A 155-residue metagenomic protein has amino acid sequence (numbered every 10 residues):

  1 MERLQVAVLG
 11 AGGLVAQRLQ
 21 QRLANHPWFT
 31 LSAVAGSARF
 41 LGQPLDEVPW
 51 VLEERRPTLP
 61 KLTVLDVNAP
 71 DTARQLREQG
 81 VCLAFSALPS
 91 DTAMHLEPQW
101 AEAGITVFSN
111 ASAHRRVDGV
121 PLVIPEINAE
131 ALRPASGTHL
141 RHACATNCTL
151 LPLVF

Functional and structural regions predicted by a protein language model:
M1-F155: N-terminal Rossmann-like NAD(P) cofactor-binding subdomain of oxidoreductases, focused on the glycine-rich
